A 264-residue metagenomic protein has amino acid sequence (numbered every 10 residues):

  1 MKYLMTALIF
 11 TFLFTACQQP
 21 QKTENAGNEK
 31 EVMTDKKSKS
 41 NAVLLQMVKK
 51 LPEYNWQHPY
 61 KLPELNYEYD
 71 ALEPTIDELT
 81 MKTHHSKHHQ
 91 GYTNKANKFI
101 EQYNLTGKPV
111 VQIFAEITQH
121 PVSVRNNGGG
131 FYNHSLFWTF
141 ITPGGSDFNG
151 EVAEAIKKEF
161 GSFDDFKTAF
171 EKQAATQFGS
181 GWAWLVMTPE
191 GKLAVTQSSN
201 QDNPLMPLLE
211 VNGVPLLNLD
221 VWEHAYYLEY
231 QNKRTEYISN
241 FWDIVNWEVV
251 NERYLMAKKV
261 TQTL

Functional and structural regions predicted by a protein language model:
K2-A7: Sec-dependent signal peptide recognition, specifically the positively charged N-region followed immediately by
L13-A16: C-terminal motif of bacterial Sec signal peptides marking the signal peptidase cleavage site
Q18-P20: Bacterial signal peptide processing site
N25-L45: Post-signal peptide N-terminal segment of mature Sec-exported envelope proteins
L44-E68: Acidic, low-complexity proline/glycine-rich segments
P74-Q90, V111-Y132, E210-L216, D220: Alpha-helical scaffold segments that form or flank carboxylate-/histidine-based iron centers
K87, F99-G107, F114-Q197: All-alpha RGS (Regulator of G-protein Signaling) helical domain and cognate RGS-like helical scaffolds
A175, S180-Q231, S239-N240, I244: An amphipathic alpha-helical core segment
